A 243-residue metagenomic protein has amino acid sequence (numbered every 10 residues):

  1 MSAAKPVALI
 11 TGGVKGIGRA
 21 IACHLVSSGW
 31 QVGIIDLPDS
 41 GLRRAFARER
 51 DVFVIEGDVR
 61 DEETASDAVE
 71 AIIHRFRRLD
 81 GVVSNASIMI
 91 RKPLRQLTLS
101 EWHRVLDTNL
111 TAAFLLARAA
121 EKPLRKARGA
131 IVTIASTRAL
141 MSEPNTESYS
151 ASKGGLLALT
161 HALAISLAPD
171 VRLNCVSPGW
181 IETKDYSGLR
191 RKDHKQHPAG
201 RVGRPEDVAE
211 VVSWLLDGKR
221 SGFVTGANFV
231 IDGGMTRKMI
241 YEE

Functional and structural regions predicted by a protein language model:
V14-K15: Conserved glycine-rich cofactor-binding loop
V83, A168-R172, R220, V224-G226: Short, small/polar-rich loop/turn modules that mediate ligand/substrate recognition or access, typified
P93-L94, E101-H103, D193: Substrate-binding pocket helix/loop in short-chain dehydrogenase/reductase
F114, P123, R204-I231, T236: C-terminal substrate-recognition "lid" of short-chain dehydrogenase/reductases
A117, S152, T160: Active-site helix of classical SDR
K122, A164-P169: Alpha-helical segment proximal to the catalytic Tyr-Lys
S136: Residue(s) in the substrate-gating loop at a strand-loop-helix junction that position the organic substrate next
